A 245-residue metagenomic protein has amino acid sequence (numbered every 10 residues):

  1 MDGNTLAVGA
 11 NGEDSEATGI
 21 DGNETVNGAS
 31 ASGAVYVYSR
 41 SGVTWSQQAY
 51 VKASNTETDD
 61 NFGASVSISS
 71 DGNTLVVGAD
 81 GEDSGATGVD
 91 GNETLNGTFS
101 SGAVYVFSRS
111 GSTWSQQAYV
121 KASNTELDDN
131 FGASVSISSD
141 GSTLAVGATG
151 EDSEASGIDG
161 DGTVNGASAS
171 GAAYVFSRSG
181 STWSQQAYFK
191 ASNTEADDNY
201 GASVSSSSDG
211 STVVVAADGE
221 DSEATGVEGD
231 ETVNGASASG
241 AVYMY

Functional and structural regions predicted by a protein language model:
M1-Y245: Conserved beta-strand/short-helix segments that make up beta-rich extracellular adhesion/recognition modules
